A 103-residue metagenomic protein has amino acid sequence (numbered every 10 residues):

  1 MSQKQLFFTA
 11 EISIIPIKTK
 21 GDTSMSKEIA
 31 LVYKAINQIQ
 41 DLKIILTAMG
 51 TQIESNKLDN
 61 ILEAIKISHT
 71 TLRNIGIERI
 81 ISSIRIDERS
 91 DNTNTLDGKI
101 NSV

Functional and structural regions predicted by a protein language model:
S2-V103: Charge-rich, low-complexity N-terminal segments
